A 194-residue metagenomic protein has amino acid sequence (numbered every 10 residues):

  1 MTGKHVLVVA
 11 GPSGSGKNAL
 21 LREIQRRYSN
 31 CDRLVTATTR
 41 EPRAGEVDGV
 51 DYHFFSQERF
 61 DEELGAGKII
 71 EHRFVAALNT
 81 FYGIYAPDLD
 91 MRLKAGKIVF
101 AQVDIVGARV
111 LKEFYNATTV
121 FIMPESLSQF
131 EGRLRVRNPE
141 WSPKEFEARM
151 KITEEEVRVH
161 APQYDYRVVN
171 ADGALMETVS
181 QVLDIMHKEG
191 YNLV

Functional and structural regions predicted by a protein language model:
V9: Hydrophobic anchor at the beta1->P-loop junction of P-loop NTPases
P12: P-loop (Walker A) phosphate-binding loop of NTP-binding proteins
S15: ATP-binding Walker
N18: Walker A/P-loop
R26-L34: Post-Walker A helix-loop "phosphate-sensing" segment adjacent to the P-loop in P-loop NTPases
T36, R40-V99: ATP-dependent small-molecule kinase phosphotransfer cores that center on conserved nucleotide phosphate-binding segments
F100-D104, E113-L134: Conserved phosphate-donor/acceptor-positioning beta-strand/loop module used by diverse small-molecule
R135-V136, E140, R158-V194: NTP-dependent small-molecule kinase module
